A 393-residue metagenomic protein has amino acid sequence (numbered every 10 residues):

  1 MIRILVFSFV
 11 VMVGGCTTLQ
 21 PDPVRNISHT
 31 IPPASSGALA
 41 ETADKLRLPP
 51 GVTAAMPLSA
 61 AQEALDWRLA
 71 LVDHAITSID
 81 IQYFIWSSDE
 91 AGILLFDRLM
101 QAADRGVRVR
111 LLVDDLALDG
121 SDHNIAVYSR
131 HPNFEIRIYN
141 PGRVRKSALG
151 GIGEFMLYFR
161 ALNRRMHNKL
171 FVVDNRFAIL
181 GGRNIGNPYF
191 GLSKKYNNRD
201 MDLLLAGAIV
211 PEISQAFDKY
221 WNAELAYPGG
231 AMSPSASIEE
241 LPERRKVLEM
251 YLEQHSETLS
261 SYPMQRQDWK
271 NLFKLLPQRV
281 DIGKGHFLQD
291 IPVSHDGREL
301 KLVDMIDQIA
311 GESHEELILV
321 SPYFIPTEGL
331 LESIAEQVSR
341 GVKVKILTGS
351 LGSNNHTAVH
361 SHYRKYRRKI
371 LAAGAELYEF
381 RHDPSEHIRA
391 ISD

Functional and structural regions predicted by a protein language model:
I4-G14: Bacterial N-terminal signal peptides
C16-K169, V173-D393: Charged, low-complexity intrinsically disordered terminal segments
